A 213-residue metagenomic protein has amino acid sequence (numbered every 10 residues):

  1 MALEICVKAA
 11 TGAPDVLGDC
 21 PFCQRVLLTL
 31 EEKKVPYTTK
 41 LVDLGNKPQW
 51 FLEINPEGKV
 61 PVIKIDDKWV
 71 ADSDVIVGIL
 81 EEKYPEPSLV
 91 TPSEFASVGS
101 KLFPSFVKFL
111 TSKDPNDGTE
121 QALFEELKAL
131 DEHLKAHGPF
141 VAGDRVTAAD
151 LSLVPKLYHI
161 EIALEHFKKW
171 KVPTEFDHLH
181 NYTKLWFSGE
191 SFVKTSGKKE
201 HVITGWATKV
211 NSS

Functional and structural regions predicted by a protein language model:
M1-V141, R145: GST-like domain detector, emphasizing the conserved glutathione-binding G-site in the N-terminal thioredoxin-like
K40-N46, K194-V202: Acidic carboxylate-rich catalytic motifs and surrounding loops in phosphoryl-/glycosyl-chemistry enzymes
D117, E165-T174: Acidic, serine/threonine/proline-rich low-complexity intrinsically disordered regions
E120-L123, V172, L179: Hydrophobic packing residues in well-ordered alpha-helices of helical domains and bundles
L127-D131, E161, F187: Structural signal for well-ordered, non-membrane alpha-helices
D144-H166, H178, W186: GST superfamily/GST-like fold recognition
T174-E200: A contiguous, mid-protein "functional segment" used to position or interact with cofactors/ions or partner subunits
E200-S213: C-terminal helix/juxtamembrane-tail motif
